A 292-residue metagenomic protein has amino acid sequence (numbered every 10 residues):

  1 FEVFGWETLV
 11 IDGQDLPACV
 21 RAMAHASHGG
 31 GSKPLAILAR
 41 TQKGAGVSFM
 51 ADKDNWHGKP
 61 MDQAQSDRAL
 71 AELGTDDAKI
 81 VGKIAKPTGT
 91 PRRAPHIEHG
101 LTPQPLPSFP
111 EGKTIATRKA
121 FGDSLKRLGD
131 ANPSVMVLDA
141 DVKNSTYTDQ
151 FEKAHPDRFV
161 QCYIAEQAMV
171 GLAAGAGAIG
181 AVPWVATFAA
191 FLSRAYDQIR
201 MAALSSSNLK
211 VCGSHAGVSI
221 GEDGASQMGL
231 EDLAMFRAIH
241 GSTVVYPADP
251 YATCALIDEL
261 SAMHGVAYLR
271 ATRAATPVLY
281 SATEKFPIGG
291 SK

Functional and structural regions predicted by a protein language model:
E2-P107: Long, well-ordered, tryptophan-enriched scaffold segments
V10, Q63, D67-R68, D77-G290: Thiamine diphosphate
